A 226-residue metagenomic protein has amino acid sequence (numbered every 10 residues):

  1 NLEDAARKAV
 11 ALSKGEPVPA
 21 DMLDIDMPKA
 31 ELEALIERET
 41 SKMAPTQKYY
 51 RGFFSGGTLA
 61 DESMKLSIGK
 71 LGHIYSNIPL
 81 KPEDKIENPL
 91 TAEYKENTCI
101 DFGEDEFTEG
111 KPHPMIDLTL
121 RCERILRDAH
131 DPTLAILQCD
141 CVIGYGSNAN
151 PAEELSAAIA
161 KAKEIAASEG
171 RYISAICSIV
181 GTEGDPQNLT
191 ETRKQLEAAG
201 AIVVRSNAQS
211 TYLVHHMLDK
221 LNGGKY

Functional and structural regions predicted by a protein language model:
N1-S147, P151, S174-V204, S210-Y226: ATP-dependent carboxylate/acyl-activation modules
P151-A158: Charged helix-capping and loop-helix junction motifs
E164-S174: A short helix->loop->beta-strand "cap" motif at the edges of active sites that frequently abuts
